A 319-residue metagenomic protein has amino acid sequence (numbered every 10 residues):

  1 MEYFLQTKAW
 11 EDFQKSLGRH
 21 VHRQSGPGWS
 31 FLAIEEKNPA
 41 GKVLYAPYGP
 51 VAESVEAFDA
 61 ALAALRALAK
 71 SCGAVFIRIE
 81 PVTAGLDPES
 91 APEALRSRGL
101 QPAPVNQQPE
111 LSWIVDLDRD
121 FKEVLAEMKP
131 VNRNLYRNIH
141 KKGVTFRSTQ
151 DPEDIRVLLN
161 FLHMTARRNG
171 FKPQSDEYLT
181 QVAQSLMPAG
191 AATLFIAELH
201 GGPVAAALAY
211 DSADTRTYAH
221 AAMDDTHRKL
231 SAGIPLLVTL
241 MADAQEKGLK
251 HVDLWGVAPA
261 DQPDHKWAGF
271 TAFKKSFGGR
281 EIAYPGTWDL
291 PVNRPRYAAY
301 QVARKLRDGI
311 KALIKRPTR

Functional and structural regions predicted by a protein language model:
M1-G41, P81-L86, P92-E110, I114-K229 (+1 more regions): A conserved beta-strand-loop-helix scaffold within acyl/acetyltransferase catalytic domains
Y3-T7, D12-F13, G18-V21, E35-P39 (+2 more regions): Active-site/acyl-donor-binding loops of N-acyltransferases
V43-Y45, F76, S112, T215 (+1 more regions): Structural preference for beta-strand elements that scaffold enzyme active sites
P47-E53, H227-R228: The substrate-binding groove and active-site-proximal loops of carbohydrate-active enzymes, especially glycoside
P47-G49, R78-E80, A219, W255: A cross-family glycoside hydrolase active-site/sugar-binding cleft signature
E53-R98, N106-Q108: A gly/proline- and charged-residue-enriched helix-loop-helix capping module
A60-A67, T180-P295: Aromatic (often tryptophan-rich) hydrophobic motifs at membrane interfaces
